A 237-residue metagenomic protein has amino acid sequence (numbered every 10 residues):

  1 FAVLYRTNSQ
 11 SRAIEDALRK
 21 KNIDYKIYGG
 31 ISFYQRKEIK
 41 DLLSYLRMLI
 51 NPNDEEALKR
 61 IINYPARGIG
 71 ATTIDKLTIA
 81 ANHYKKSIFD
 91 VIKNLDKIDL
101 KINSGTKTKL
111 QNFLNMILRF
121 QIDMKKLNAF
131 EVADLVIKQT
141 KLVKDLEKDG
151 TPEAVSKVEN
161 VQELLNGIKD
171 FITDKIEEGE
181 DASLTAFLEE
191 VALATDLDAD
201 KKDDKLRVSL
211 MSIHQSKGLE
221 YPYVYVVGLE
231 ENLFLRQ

Functional and structural regions predicted by a protein language model:
F1-K59, K148-E159, N166, A182-S183 (+3 more regions): Conserved motor-region signature of P-loop NTPase helicases/translocases
Y5, S104, G228: Conserved residues at beta->alpha junctions
K40-S44, R207-R236: A short beta-strand element within the Helicase C-terminal
P65, L95-Q215, R236-Q237: Accessory C-terminal helicase-associated subdomains
D75-A80, K93: C-terminal helical "lid" of AAA+/P-loop NTPase domains
